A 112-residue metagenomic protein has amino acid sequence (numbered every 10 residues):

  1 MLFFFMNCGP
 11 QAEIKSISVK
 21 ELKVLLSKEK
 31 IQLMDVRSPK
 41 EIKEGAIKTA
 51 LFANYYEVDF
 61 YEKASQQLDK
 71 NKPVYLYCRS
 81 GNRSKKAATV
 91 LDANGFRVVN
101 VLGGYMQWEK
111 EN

Functional and structural regions predicted by a protein language model:
F3-K23, I31, K40-P73, N82-N112: Rhodanese-like catalytic fold shared by cysteine-dependent sulfurtransferases and DSP/PTP-type phosphatases
L33-D35: Structural scaffold elements adjacent to functional motifs in cytosolic proteins
Y77: Short, surface-exposed ligand- or partner-binding patches at beta-edge/loop junctions that are enriched in aromatics
